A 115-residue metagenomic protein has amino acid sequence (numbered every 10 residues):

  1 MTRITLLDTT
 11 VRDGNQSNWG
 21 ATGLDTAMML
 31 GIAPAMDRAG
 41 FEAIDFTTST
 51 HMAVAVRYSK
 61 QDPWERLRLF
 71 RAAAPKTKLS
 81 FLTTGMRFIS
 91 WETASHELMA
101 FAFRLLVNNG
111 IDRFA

Functional and structural regions predicted by a protein language model:
M1-W19, L67-A72: N-terminal amphipathic alpha-helix/helix-capping segment at the start of soluble metabolic enzymes
R3-L6, G14-Q16, A43-D45, K76-L82 (+1 more regions): Structural preference for beta-strand elements that scaffold enzyme active sites
I4, E65-S95: Glycine-rich, aromatic-flanked loop segments that form ligand/cofactor-binding clefts across common enzyme folds
T10-G31, L82-M99, N108, R113: Active-site mouth loops of central-metabolism enzymes
G20, E42-L67, G85-W91, A115: Glycine-rich, proline-tolerant flexible connector loops at the mouths of alpha/beta enzymes
M28-T50, L105-I111: Catalytic domains of carbohydrate-active enzymes, especially glycoside hydrolases
D37-R38, L67-K76, F103-N108: Acidic (Asp/Glu)-rich catalytic clusters
K60-W64, H96-F101: Charged helix-capping and loop-helix junction motifs
